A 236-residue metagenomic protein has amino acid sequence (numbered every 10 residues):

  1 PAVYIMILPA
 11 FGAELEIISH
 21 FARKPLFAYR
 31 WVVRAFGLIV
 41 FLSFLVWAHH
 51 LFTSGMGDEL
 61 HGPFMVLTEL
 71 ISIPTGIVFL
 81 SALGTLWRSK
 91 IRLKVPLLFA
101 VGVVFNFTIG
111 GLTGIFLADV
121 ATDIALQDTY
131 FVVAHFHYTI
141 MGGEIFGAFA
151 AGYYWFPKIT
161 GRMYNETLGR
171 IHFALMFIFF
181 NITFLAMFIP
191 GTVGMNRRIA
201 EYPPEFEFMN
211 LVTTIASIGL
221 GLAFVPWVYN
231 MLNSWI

Functional and structural regions predicted by a protein language model:
P1-F21, Y29-F52, P63-T85, V95-V120 (+2 more regions): Hydrophobic cores of alpha-helical transmembrane segments in multi-pass integral membrane proteins
G55-M56: Membrane-lumen (extracellular) interface motif
I91-R92: Membrane-interface helix-loop-helix junctions at boundaries between adjacent transmembrane segments
